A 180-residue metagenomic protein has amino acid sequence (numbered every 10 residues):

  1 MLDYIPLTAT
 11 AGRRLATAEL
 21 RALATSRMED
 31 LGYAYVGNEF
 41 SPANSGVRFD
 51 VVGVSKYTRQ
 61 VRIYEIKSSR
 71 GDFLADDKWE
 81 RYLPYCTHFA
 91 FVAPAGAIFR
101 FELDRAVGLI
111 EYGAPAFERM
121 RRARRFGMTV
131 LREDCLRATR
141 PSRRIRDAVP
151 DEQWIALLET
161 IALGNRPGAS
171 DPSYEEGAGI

Functional and structural regions predicted by a protein language model:
L2-G32, V36-N38, F101-I180: Non-catalytic C-terminal interaction segments of nucleic acid-processing enzymes
L15-A24, V61-I63, S68, D76-K78: Accessory alpha/beta interaction modules
M28-D30, Y57-T58, L83-Y85: Flexible, charged surface loops at secondary-structure boundaries
G37-F40, A93: Short loop/edge segments at beta-strand edges and connector loops that shape dinucleotide/nucleotide cofactor-binding
S41-S45: A short beta-turn/loop motif at secondary-structure boundaries
V47-F49, R105: Short beta-strand or tight-loop elements that sit immediately N-terminal to catalytic metal-binding acidic residues
F49-I63: Active-site beta-strand-loop-beta-strand hairpin of nuclease catalytic cores that positions key catalytic residues
S68-G113: Catalytic cores of nucleic-acid endonucleases
